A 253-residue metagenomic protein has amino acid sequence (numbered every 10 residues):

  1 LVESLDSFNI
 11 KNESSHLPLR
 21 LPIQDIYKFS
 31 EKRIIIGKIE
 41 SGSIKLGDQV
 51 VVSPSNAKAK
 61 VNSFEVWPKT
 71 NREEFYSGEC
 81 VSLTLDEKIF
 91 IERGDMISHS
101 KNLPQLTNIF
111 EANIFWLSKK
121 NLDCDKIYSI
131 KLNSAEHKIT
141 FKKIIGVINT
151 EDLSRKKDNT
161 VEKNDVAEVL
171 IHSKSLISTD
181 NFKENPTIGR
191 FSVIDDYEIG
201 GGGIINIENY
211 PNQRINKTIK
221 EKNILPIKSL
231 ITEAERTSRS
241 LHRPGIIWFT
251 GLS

Functional and structural regions predicted by a protein language model:
L1-K120: Conserved catalytic-core segments of large NTP-driven translation/proteostasis enzymes
R20, R243-P244: A structure-centric signal for secondary-structure junctions around beta-strands
E40, H172-S173, W248: A secondary-structure boundary/capping signal
I44, I246-S253: Glycine-rich phosphate-binding P-loop
D86-R243: C-terminal effector modules of nucleic-acid-centric enzymes and ribosome-associated factors
